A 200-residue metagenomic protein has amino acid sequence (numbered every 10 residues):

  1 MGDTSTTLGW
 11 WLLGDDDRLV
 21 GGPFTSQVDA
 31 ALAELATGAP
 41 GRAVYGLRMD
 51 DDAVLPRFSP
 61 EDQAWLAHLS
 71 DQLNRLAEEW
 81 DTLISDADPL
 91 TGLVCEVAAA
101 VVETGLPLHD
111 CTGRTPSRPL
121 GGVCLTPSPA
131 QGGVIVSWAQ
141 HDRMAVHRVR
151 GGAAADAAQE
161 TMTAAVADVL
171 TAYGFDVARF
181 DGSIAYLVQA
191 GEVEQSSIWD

Functional and structural regions predicted by a protein language model:
M1-R18: Short aromatic-glycine-(Arg/Gly/Cys) micro-motifs in beta-strand/loop hairpins
D16-Q27, A155: A short, exposed loop/beta-hairpin motif centered on an aromatic-Gly-Thr core
F24-Y45, A167: A short, charged, amphipathic alpha-helix used as a generic interaction element across diverse proteins
A39-H68: Short, mixed-charge low-complexity intrinsically disordered segments
M49-D52, D62, W138, R143-V149 (+1 more regions): Long, compositionally biased intrinsically disordered terminal regions
A67-R75, A98-R148: An N-terminal amphipathic alpha-helical segment
L90-L108, T161-Y173: Amphipathic alpha-helical segments
A157-G191: Short, compact, well-ordered microdomains
